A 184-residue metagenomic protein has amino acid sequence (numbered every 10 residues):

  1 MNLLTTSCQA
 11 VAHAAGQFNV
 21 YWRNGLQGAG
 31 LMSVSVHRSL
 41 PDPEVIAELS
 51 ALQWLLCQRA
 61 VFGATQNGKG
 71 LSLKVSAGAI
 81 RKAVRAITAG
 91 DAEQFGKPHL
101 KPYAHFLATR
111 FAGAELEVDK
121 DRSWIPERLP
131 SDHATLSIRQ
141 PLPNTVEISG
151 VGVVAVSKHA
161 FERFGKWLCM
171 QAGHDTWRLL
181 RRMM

Functional and structural regions predicted by a protein language model:
M1-E44: RNase H-like nuclease fold core
Q17-Y21, S33-S35, S72-K74, E115-E117 (+2 more regions): Ser/Thr- (and often Asn-) enriched beta-sheet segments in non-cytosolic proteins
V34-Q66: Acidic helix/loop or adjacent segment enriched in Glu/Asp that either coordinates divalent metal
S35, S39, D91, I148: Conserved short-loop catalytic and cofactor-binding motifs
S50, D175-M184: A charged amphipathic helix-loop-strand protein-protein interaction module that recurs in cytosolic assemblies
R59-I125: RNase H catalytic domain
E115-S149: Juxtamembrane and targeting peptides
R139-T176: Arg/Lys-rich, positively charged N-terminal/basic patches that mediate binding to nucleic acids
